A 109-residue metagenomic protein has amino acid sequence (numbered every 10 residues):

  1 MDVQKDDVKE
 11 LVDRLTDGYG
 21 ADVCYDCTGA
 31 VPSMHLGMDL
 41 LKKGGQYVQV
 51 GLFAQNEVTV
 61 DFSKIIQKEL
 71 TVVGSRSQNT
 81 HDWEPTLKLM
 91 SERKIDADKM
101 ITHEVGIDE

Functional and structural regions predicted by a protein language model:
M1-L36: Adenosine-nucleotide cofactor-binding segment
K5-R14, A54-E104: C-terminal substrate-binding/catalytic core of Rossmann-like NAD(P)-dependent dehydrogenases/reductases
H35-D39, S63: Alpha-helical segments flanking ligand/cofactor-binding loops in enzyme cores
L41-K43: Helix-to-beta-strand junctions that scaffold the AdoMet/dcAdoMet cofactor pocket in Class I SAM-dependent enzymes
G45-Q46, L70: Glycine-centered, small-residue-biased loops immediately flanking beta-strands in adenine/cofactor-binding cores
V50-G51: Acidic carboxylate diad motif detector
I107-D108: Conserved catalytic loop of SAM-dependent methyltransferase domains
